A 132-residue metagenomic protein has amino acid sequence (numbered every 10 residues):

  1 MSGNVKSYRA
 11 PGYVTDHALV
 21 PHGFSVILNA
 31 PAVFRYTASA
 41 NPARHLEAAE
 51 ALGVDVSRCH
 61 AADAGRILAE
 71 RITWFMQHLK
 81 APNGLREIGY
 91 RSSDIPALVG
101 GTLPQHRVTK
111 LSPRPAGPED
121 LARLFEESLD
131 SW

Functional and structural regions predicted by a protein language model:
M1-R71: Active-site segments that bind and position negatively charged phosphate/pyrophosphate groups
H45-W132: C-terminal charged capping/lid subdomain of soluble metabolic enzymes
